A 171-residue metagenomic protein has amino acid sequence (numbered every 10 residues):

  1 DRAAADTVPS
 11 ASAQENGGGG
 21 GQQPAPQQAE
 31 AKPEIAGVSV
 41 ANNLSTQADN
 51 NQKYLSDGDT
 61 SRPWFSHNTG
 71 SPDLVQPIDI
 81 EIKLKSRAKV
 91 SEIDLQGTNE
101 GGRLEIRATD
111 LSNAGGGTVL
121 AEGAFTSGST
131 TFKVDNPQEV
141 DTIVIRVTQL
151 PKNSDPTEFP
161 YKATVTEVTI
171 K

Functional and structural regions predicted by a protein language model:
A3-S86, Q96-E100, T169: Disordered, acidic Ser/Thr/Pro-rich linker "stalks" and the adjacent N-terminal cap of the next globular domain
L74-Q76, T98-K171: Trp- and acidic/polar-enriched beta-sheet ligand-binding modules for extracellular glycan and matrix recognition
D79-K89, V134-E139: Extracellular and analogous surface-interaction loops
